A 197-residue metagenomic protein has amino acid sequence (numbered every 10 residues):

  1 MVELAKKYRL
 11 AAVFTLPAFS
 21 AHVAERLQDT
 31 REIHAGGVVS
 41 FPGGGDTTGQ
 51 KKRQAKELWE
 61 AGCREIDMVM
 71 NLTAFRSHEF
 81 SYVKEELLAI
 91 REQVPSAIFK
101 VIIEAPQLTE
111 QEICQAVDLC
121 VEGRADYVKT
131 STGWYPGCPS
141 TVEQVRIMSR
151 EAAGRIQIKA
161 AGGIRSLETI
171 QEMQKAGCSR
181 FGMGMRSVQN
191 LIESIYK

Functional and structural regions predicted by a protein language model:
M1, T15, F19, K51-Q54 (+9 more regions): General structural feature for long, well-ordered alpha-helical segments within catalytic domains of soluble enzymes
M1-E60, Q115, L119-E122: Conserved N-terminal beta1-alpha1 strand-loop-helix module at the mouth
V2, K6-H22, R26, I66-K84 (+1 more regions): Glycine-rich, proline-tolerant flexible connector loops at the mouths of alpha/beta enzymes
V2-L10, A97-K100, D126-K129, A152-I156 (+1 more regions): Short, surface-exposed connector motifs at secondary-structure boundaries
P17-F41, F80-L108, E122-G123, C138-G163 (+1 more regions): Alpha-helix-loop-beta-strand connector modules within alpha/beta enzyme cores
E25, D46-E60, L108-C120, I147-R150 (+2 more regions): Catalytic cores of alpha/beta
G37-P42, A61-F75, E122-G137, G163-R165 (+2 more regions): Glycine-rich phosphate-binding active-site loops on the catalytic face of alpha/beta enzymes
Q54-W59, C63, E86-Q93: Metal-dependent enolase-superfamily TIM-barrel catalytic cores that perform enediolate-based chemistry
